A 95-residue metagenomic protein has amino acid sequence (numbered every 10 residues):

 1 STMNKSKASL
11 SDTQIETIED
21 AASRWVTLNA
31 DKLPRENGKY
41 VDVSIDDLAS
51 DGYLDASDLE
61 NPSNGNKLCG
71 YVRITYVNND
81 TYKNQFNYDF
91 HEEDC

Functional and structural regions predicted by a protein language model:
S1-K39: Conserved hydrophobic/amphipathic alpha-helical signal-anchor segments
E16, R24-W25, D42, N87-C95: Unusually extended, aromatic-enriched hydrophobic runs near protein termini
A30-Y76: Extracellular/periplasmic head regions of type IV pilus-like filament subunits
N64-C95: Short, surface-exposed interaction loops/tails
